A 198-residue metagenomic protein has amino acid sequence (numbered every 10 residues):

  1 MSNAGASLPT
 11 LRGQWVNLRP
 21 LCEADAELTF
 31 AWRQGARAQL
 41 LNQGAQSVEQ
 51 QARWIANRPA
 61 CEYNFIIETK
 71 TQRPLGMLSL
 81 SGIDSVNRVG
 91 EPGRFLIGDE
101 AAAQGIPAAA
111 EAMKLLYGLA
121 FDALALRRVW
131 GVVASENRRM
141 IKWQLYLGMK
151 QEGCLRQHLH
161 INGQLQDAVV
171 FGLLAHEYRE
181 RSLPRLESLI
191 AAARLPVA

Functional and structural regions predicted by a protein language model:
S2-A26, T71-A198: Acyl-donor (CoA/ACP) binding surface of acyl/acetyltransferases
R12, G35-A38: Bateman (tandem CBS) regulatory domains
T29-R33, Q51, M113: Hydrophobic alpha-helical core bundles mediating ligand binding, dimerization, or RNAP-core interactions
A36-R37, E62, L124, L147: Structural motif
R37-A56: Conserved GNAT-fold acetyl-CoA-binding loop/helix
Q39-N42, I67, R181: Short, hydrophobic secondary-structure boundary micro-motifs
A56-I66, G76: A short helix-loop-beta-strand connector motif used in the catalytic cores of GNAT acetyltransferases and, in some
